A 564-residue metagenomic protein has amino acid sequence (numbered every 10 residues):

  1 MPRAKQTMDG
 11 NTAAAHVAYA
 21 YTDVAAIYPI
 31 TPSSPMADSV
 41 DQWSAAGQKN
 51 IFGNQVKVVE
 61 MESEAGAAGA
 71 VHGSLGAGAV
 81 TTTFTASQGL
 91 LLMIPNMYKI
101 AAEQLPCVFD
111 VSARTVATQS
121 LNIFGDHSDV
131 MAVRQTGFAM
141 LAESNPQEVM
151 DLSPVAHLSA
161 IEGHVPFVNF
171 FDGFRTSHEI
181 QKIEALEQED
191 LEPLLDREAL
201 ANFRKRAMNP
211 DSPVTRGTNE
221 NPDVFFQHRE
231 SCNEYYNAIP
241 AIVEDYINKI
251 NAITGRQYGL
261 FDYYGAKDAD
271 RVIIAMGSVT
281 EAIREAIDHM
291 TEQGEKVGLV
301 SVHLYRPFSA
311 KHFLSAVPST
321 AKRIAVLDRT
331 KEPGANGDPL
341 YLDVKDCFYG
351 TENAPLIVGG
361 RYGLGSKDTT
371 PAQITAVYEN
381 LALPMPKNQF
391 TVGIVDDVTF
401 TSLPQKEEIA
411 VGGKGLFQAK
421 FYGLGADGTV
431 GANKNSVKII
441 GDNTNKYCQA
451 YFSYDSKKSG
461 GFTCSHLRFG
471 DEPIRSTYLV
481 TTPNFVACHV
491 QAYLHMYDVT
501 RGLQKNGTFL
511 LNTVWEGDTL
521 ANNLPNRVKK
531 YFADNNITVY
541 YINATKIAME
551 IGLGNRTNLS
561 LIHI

Functional and structural regions predicted by a protein language model:
M1-A132, G137, P154, G173 (+4 more regions): Thiamine diphosphate
A4-T7, P307-F308, T320-R323, L327-D338 (+2 more regions): Active-site cofactor/cluster-binding pocket
V24-E60, I253, K267-D268, V272-H303 (+1 more regions): Anionic-ligand anchoring segments at beta-strand to alpha-helix junctions in alpha/beta enzyme folds, i.e., glycine
M36-D41, A70-G73, M93-M97, T118-F124 (+11 more regions): Short acidic, glycine/serine/threonine-rich loops at helix termini
F52-V56, F167-D262: Conformationally flexible catalytic loops at phosphate/diphosphate-handling active centers
I123-G173, R197, D346-G363, D534-Y541: Conserved thiamine diphosphate
M140-A201, S366-K406: Structural signature of the thiamine diphosphate
R323-V411, T538-T557, I562-H563: Peripheral docking tails and interdomain loops at the edges of cofactor- or intermediate-handling domains
